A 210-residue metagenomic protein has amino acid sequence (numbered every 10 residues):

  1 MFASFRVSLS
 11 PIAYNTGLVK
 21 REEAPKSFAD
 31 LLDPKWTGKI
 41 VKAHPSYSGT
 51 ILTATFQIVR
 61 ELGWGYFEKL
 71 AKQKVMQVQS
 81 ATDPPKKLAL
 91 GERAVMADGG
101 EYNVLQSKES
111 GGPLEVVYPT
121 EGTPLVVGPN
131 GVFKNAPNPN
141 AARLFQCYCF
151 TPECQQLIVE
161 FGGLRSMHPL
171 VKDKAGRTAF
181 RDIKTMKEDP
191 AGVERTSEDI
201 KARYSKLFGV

Functional and structural regions predicted by a protein language model:
M1-P85, A89-E92: Extracytoplasmic ligand-binding site segments that recognize negatively charged/polar headgroups
P11-L18, V126-N138, L157-I158: A bilobed periplasmic-binding-protein/Venus flytrap-type ligand-binding module shared by bacterial periplasmic
K35-A43, Y148-K172: Periplasmic-binding protein-like
Y66-K69, G128, P137-C149, L157-E160: Short amphipathic alpha-helical coupling segments at ligand-binding clamshell hinges and other catalytic/signaling
E68-A71, Q77-V78, S110-K134: Periplasmic-binding protein-like
P84-P85, N103-V104, A142, Q155: Short, hydrophobic alpha-helical packing/hinge segments within bilobed ligand-binding/sensory domains
A94-P113: A ligand-binding cleft/hinge motif common to bilobed small-molecule-binding domains
K174-V210: Extracellular/periplasmic bilobal clamshell ligand-binding domains
